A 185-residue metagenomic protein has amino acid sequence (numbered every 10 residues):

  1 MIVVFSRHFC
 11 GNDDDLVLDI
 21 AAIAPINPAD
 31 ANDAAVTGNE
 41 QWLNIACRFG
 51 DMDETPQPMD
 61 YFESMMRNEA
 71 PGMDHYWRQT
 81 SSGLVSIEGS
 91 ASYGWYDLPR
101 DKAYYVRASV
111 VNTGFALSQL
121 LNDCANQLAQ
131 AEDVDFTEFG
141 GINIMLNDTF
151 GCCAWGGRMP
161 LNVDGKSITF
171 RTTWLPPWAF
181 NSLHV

Functional and structural regions predicted by a protein language model:
M1-A22: Flexible glycine-rich surface loops and low-complexity tracts that mediate binding to linear polymers
P25-V185: Active-site-proximal segment of zinc-dependent metalloprotease catalytic domains
